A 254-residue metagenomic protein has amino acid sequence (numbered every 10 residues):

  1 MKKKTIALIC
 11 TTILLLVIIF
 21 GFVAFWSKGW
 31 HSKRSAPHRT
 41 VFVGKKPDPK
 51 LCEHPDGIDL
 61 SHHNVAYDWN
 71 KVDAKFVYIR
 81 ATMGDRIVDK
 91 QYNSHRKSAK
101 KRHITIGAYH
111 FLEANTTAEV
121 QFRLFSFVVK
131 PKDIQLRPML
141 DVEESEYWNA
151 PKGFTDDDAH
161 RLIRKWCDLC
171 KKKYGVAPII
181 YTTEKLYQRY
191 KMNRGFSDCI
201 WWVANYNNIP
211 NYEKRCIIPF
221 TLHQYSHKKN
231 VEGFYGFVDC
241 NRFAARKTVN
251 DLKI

Functional and structural regions predicted by a protein language model:
M1-V17, F22: N-terminal Sec-pathway targeting helices
K2-I6, D168, K172, K247-D251: Polar/charged alpha-helical tracts
I19-S35: Membrane-interface motif at the C-terminal end of an N-terminal transmembrane signal
R34-I58, N64-K71, F196-I254: Functionally critical loop-and-helix segments that line ligand-binding/catalytic clefts of soluble enzyme domains
S35, F42-Y67, D73, I79-C167 (+1 more regions): Substrate-binding cleft of extracellular glycoside hydrolase catalytic domains
R86, N115, Y187, P210 (+1 more regions): Flexible, glycine-rich phosphate/dinucleotide-binding loops and adjacent beta-alpha linkers at cofactor/substrate
S98-H103, T117-Q121, Y147-T155, V176-E184 (+2 more regions): Noncatalytic linker/hinge segments flanking ATPase motor cores
R137-C216: Catalytic domains of cell-wall/extracellular-matrix polysaccharide-remodeling enzymes, centered on de-N-acetylation
